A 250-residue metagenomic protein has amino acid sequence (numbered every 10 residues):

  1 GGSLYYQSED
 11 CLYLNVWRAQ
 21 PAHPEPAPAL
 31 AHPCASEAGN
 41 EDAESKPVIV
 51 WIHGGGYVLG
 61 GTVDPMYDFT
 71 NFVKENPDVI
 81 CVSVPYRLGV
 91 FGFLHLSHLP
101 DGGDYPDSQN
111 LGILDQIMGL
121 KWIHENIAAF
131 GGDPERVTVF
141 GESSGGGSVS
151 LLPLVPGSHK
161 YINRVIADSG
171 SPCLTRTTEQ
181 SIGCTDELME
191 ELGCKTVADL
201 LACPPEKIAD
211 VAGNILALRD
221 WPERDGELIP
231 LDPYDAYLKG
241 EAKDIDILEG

Functional and structural regions predicted by a protein language model:
G1-N110, P134: Non-catalytic accessory segments of hydrolases
E9-L12, H95-H98, Y105-A129, E179-M189: Alpha/beta-hydrolase active-site loop
P47, L111, I123, F130-S143: Alpha/beta-hydrolase fold nucleophile elbow
G54-G55, L111-D115, S143-G146: Active-site loop->helix "elbow" adjoining a glycine-rich segment at hydrolase catalytic centers
F69-K74, P153-L154, Y237: Mature extracellular/periplasmic domains of secretome proteins
R87, P134, G141-S144, P156 (+1 more regions): Catalytic nucleophile serine of serine hydrolases, specifically the conserved "nucleophile elbow" pentapeptide
E125, H159, R164, D168-G250: Substrate-access "cap/lid" subdomains that shape and gate the entrance to catalytic or ligand-binding pockets
G146-S158: Short glycine-enriched nucleophile-adjacent loop and the immediately C-terminal alpha-helix near the catalytic center
